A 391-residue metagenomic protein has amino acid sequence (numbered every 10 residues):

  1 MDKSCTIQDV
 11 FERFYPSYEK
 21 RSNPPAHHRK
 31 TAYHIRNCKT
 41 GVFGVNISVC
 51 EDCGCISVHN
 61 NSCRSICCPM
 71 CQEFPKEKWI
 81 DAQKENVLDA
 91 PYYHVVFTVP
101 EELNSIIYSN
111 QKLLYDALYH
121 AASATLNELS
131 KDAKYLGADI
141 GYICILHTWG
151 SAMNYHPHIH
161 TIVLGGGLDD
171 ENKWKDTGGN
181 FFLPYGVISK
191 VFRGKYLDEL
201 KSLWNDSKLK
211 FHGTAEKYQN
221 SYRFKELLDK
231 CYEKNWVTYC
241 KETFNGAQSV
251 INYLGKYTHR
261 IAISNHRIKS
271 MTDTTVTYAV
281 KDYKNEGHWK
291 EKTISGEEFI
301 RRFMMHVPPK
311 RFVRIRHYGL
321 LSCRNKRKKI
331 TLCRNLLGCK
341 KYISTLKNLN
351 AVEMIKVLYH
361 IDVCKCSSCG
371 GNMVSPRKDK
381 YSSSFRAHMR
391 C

Functional and structural regions predicted by a protein language model:
M1-C391: Beta->alpha loop/short-helix hinge microenvironment recognizer with preference for catalytic Tyr/His contexts
